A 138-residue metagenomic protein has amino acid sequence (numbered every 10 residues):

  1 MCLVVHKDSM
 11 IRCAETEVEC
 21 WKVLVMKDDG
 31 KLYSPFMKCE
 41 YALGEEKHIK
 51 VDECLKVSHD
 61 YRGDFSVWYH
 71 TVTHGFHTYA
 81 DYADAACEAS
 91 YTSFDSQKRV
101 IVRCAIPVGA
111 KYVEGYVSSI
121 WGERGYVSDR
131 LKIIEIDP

Functional and structural regions predicted by a protein language model:
M1-F76, A80-P138: Conserved NAD+-utilizing ADP-ribose enzyme module
